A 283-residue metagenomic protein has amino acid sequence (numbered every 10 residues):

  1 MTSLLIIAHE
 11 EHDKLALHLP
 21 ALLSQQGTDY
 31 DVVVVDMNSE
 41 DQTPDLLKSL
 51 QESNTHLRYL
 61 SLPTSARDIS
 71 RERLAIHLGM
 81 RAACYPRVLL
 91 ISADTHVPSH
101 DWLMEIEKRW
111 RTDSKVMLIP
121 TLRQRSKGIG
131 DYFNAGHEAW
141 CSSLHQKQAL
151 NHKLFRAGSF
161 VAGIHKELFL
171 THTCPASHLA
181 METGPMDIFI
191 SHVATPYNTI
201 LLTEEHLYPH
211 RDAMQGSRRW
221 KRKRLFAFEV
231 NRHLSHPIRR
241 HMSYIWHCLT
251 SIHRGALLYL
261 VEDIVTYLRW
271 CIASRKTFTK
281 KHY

Functional and structural regions predicted by a protein language model:
M1-A21: N-proximal low-complexity "stem/linker" segments adjacent to membrane-targeting elements
P20-D29: Short, acidic, metal-binding catalytic loop of nucleotide-sugar glycosyltransferases
D36-L46, T64, T95-H96: A conserved acidic beta->alpha catalytic loop
Q42, A93-K108: Acidic donor-binding/catalytic loop of UDP-sugar-dependent glycosyltransferases, especially processive GT2
P44, K48-A82: Conserved donor nucleotide-binding strand/loop of the catalytic core
T64, D68-R71, A75, G79 (+2 more regions): Long helical/loop segments within the catalytic core of UDP-sugar-dependent glycosyltransferases, especially the large
V88: Short aromatic/hydrophobic "clamp" motif used to bind/position activated sugar donors
W110, M117-I119, R123-G128, F133-N134 (+1 more regions): Catalytic donor/gating beta->alpha subdomain of glycosyltransferases that bind UDP-sugars
